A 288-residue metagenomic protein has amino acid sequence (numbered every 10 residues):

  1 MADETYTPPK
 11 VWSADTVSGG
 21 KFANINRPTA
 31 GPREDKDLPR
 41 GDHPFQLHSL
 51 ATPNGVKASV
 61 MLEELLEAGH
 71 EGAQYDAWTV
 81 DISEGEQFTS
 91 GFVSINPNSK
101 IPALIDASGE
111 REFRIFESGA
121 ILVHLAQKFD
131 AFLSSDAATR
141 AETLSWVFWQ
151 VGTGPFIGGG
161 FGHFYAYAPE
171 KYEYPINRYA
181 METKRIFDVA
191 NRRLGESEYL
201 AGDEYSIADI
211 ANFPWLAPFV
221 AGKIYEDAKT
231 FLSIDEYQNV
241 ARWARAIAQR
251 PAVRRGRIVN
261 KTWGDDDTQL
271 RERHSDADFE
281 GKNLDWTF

Functional and structural regions predicted by a protein language model:
M1-N177, M181-K184, N283-F288: GST-like domain detector, emphasizing the conserved glutathione-binding G-site in the N-terminal thioredoxin-like
A2-E4, S134, S145-Q249: GST-like fold's C-terminal all-alpha helical module
K21-A23, N260-F288: Acidic/histidine-enriched, glycine/proline-rich intrinsically disordered or flexible terminal extensions
D81, I207, N260: Short, solvent-exposed turn/loop segments enriched in Gly/Ser/Thr/Pro and often Arg
A120, N239, A252: Residue-level recognition of oxygen-bearing side chains
K128, W146, G222, V259-N260: Residue-level signal for well-ordered alpha-helical positions
